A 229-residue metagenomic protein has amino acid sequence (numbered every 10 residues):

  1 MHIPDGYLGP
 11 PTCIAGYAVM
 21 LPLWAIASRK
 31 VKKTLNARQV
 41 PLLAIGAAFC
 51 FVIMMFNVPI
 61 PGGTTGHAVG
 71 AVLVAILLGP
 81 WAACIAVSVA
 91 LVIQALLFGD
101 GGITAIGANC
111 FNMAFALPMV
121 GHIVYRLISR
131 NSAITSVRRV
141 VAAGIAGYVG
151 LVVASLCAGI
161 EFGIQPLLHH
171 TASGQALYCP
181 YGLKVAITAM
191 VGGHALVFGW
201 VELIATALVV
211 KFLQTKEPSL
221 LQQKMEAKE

Functional and structural regions predicted by a protein language model:
H2-V74: Hydrophobic transmembrane alpha-helices
I14-A15, V40-I45, C84-S88, F111 (+2 more regions): Hydrophobic alpha-helical transmembrane segments
A15-L23, A114-Y125, W200-K211: Hydrophobic cores of alpha-helical transmembrane segments in multi-pass inner/ER membrane proteins, independent
C50-I53, L117, G121, G150-A158 (+3 more regions): Alpha-helical transmembrane segments of multipass membrane proteins
M54-G121: Alpha-helical membrane segments and adjacent membrane-interface helices in multi-pass membrane proteins
N112-G159: Short helix-perturbing small/polar motifs within transmembrane alpha-helices
A142-Y148, A172-E229: C-terminal transmembrane helix-loop-helix hairpin of multi-pass membrane proteins
V153-L177: Juxtamembrane non-transmembrane "cap" segments at the membrane-aqueous interface of multi-pass membrane proteins
